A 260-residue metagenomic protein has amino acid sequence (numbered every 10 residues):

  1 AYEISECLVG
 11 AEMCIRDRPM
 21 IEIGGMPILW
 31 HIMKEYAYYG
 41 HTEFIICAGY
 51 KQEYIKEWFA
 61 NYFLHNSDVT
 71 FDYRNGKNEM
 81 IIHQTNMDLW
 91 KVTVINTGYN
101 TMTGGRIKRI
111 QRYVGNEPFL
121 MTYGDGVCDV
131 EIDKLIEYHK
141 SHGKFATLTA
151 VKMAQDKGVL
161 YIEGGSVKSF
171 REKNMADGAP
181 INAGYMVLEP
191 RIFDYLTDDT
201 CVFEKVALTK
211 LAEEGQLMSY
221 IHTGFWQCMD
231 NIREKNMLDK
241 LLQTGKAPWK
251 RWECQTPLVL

Functional and structural regions predicted by a protein language model:
A1-I15: Short, small-residue-biased leader/transition segments that mark boundaries at the very start of proteins
A11-E12, R16-L64, V94: N-terminal glycine-rich phosphate-binding loop and ensuing alpha1 helix
I28-I32, G105-R109, A207: Well-ordered alpha-helical segments embedded in enzymatic catalytic cores
T42-F44, F145-A146, Q216: Residues at the starts of beta-strands that form the adenosine-phosphate
Y54-G164: Conserved beta-loop-beta/alpha segment of the NTase-like Rossmann-fold superfamily that binds/positions NTPs
P118-L120, V127, E131-K140, M153-Q155 (+1 more regions): Catalytic-core segments of class I nucleotidyltransferases/pyrophosphorylases that form NMP-activated intermediates
